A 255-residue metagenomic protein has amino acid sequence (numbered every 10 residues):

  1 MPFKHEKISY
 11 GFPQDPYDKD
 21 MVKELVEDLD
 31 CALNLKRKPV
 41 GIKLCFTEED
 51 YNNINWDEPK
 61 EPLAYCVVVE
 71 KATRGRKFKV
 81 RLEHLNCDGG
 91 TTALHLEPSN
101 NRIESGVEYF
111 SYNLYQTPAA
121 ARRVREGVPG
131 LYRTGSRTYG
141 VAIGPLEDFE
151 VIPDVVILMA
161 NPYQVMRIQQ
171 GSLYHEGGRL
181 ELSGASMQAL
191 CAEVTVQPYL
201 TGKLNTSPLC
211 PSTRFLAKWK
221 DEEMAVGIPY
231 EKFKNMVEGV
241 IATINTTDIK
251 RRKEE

Functional and structural regions predicted by a protein language model:
M1-E27: Cys/His-rich short segments
V22-E255: Acidic, serine/proline-rich low-complexity intrinsically disordered regions
